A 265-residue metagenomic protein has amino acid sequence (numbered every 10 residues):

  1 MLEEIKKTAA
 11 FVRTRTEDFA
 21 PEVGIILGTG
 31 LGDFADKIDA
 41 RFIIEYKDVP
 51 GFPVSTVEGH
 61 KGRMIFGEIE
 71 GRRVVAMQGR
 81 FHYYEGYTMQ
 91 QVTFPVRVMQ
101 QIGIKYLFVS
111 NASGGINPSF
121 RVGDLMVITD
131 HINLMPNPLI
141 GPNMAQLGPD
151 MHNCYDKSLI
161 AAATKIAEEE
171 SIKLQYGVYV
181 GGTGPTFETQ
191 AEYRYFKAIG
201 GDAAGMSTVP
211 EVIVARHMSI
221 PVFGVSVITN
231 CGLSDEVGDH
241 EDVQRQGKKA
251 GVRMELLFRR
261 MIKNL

Functional and structural regions predicted by a protein language model:
M1-M151: Metabolite-binding pocket within alpha/beta catalytic cores that recognizes anionic/polar moieties
F11, R15-D18, S158, A162-I172 (+1 more regions): Generic non-transmembrane alpha-helical segments
Q100-G103, K197, R216: Non-catalytic positions within long, well-ordered alpha-helices that form the structural scaffold/packing of enzyme
K105, D202, P221: Short acidic/polar active-site loop segments enriched in Thr and Asp
I160, I166-D202, L265: Active-site/ligand-binding-proximal alpha/beta "capping" segment
M206-D242: Zn-dependent metallopeptidase/amidohydrolase metal-coordination segment
L233-L265: His/Asp/Glu-rich mid-to-C-terminal helical/loop segments that flank catalytic regions of hydrolases
